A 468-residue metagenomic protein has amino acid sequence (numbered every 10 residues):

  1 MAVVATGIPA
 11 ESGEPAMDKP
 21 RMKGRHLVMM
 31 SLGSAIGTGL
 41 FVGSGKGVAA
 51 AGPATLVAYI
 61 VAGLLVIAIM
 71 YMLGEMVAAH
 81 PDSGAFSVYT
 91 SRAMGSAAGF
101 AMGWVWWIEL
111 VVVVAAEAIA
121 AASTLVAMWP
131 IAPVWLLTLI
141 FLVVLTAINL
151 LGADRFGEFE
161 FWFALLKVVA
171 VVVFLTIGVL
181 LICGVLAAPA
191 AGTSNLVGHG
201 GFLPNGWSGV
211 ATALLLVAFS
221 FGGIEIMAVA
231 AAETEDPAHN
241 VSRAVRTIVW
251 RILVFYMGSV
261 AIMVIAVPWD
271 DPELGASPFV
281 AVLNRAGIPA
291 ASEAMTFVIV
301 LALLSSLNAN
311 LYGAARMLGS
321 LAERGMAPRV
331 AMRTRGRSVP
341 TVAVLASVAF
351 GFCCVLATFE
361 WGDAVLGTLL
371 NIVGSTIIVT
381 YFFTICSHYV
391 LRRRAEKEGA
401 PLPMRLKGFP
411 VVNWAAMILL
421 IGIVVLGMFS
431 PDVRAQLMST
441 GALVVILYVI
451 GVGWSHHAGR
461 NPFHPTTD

Functional and structural regions predicted by a protein language model:
M1, T6-E14, V88-S91, A97 (+6 more regions): Helix-loop-helix connectors at the membrane interface of multi-pass transporters/channels
M1-G45, A49-A54, I67-Y71, H80-S83 (+5 more regions): Membrane-interface "cap" regions at the ends of multi-pass membrane proteins
G7-D18, T55-L56, P130-P133, L165-F297: Helix-loop-helix junctions that connect adjacent transmembrane segments in multi-pass membrane transporters
K19, V42-L137, F141, I248-M257 (+1 more regions): Extracellular loop-to-transmembrane helix junctions
F41, D82, V105-I119, L216 (+5 more regions): Membrane-helix boundary/coupling elements in multi-pass transport proteins
V88-Y89, G95, A127, A213 (+2 more regions): TM-loop-TM module centered on a large, flexible mid-protein loop between adjacent transmembrane helices in multi-pass
A122, W135-A191, V245-V249, L370-F383 (+2 more regions): Membrane-interface loop-to-helix entry segments
F159-F163, V330-T341, I378-P431, N461-D468: C-terminal membrane-solvent junction of multi-pass transporters and transport-like membrane proteins
